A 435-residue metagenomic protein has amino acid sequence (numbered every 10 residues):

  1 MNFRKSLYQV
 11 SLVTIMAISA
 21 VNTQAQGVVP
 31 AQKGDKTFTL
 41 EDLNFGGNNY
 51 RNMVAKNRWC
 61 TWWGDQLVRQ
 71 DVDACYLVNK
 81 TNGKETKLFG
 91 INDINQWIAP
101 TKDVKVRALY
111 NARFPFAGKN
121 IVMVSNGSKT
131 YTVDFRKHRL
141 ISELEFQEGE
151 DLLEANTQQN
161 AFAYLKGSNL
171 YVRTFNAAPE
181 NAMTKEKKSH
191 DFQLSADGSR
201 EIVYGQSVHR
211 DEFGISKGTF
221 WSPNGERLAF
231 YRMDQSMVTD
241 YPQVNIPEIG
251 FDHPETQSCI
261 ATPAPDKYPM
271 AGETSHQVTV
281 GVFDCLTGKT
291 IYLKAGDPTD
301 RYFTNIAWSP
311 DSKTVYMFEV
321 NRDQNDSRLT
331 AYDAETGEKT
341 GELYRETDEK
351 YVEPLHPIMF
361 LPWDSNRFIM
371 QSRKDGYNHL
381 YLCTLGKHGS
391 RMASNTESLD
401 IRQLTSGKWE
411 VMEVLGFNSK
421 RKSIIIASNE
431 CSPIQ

Functional and structural regions predicted by a protein language model:
M1-S11: Bacterial N-terminal signal peptides that target proteins for export
K5-S6, V21-T23: Intrinsic low-complexity/disordered segments
V10-S19: Bacterial N-terminal signal peptides
A25-Q435: Beta-propeller folds
